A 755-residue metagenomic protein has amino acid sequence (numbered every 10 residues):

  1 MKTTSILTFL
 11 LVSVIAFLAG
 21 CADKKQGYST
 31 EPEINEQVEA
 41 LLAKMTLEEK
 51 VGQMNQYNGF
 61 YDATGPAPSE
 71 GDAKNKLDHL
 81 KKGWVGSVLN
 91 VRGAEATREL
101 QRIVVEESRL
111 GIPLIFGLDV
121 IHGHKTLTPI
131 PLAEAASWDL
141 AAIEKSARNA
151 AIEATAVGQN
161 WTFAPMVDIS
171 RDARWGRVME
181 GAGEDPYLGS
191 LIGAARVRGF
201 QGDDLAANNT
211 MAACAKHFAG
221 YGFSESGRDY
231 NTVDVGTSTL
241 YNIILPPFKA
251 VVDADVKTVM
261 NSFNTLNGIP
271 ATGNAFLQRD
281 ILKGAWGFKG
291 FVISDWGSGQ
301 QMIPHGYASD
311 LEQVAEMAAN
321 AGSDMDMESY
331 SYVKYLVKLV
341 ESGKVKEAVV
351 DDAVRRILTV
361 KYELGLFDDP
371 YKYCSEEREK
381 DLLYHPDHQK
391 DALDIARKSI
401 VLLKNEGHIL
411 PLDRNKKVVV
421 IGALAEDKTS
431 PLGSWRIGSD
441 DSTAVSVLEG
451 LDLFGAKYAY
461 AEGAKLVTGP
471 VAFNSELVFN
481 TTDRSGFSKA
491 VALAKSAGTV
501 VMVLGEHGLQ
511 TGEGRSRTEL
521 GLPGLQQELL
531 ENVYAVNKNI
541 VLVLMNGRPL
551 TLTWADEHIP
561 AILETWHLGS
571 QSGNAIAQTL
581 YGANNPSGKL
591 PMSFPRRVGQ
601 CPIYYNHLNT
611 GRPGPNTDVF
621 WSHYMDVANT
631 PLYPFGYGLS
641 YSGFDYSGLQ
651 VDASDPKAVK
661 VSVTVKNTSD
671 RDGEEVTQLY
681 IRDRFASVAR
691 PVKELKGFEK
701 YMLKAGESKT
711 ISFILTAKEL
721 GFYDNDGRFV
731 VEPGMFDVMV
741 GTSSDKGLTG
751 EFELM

Functional and structural regions predicted by a protein language model:
M1-T8: Bacterial N-terminal signal peptides that target proteins for export
T8-F17: Bacterial N-terminal signal peptides
F17-D724, P733-K746, E751-M755: Glycoside hydrolase catalytic-domain context in secreted enzymes
F729-V731: Surface-exposed, short loops/turns at beta-strand junctions within beta-sandwich domains
